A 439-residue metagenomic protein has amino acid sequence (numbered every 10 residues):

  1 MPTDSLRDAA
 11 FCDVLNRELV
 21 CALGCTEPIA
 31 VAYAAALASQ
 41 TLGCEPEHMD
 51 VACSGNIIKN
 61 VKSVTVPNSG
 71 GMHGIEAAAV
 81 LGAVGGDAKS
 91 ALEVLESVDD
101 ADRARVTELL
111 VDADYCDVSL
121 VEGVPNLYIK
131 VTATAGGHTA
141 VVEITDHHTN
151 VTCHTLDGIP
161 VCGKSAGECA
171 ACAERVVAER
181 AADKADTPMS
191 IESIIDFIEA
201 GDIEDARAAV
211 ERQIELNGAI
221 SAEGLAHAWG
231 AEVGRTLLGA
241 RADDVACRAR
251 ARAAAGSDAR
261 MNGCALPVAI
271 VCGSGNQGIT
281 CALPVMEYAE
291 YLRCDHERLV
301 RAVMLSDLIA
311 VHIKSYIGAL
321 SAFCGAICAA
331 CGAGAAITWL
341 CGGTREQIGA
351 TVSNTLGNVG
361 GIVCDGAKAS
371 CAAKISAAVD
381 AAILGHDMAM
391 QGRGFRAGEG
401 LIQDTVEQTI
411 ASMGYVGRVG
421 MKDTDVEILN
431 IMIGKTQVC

Functional and structural regions predicted by a protein language model:
P2-D13, E45-I57, D244-G263, D295-I313 (+1 more regions): Acidic-glycine-rich active-site phosphate/pyrophosphate-binding loop
P2-L42: N-terminal signal-anchor module of multipass membrane proteins
R7-R17, C25, K89-R105, L109-A133 (+4 more regions): Functionally critical mobile loop/hinge segments
F11-V20, I57-T65, A259-I270, A310-L320 (+1 more regions): Glycine/charged-rich beta-loop-alpha catalytic/anionic-binding loops adjacent to active sites
C21-L37, L266-L283, C324-C328: Conserved phosphate/anionic-ligand binding catalytic regions in large, soluble enzymes, centered on
A32-I129, A133: Early transmembrane hairpin of solute transport permeases
S39, P67, Y288-D295, L299-R301 (+2 more regions): Hydrophobic alpha-helical bundle architecture
V111-G263, L429-C439: Signature of multi-pass transmembrane helix bundles
